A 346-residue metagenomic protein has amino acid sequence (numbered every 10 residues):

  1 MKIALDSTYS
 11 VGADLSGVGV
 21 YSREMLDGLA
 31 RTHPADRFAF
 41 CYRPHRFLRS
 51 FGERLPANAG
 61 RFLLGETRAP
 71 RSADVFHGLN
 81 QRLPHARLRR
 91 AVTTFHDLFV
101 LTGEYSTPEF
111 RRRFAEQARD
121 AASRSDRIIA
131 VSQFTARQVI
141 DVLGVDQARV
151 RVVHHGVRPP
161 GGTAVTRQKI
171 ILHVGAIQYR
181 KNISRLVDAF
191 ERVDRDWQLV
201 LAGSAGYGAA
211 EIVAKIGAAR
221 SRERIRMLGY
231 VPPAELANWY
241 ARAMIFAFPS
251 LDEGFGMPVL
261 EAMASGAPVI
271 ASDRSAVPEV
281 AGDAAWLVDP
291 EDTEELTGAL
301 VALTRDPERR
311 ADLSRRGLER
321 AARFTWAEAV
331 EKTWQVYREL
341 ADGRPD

Functional and structural regions predicted by a protein language model:
M1-D346: Carbohydrate transferase catalytic cores enriched for Leloir-type hexosyltransferases
